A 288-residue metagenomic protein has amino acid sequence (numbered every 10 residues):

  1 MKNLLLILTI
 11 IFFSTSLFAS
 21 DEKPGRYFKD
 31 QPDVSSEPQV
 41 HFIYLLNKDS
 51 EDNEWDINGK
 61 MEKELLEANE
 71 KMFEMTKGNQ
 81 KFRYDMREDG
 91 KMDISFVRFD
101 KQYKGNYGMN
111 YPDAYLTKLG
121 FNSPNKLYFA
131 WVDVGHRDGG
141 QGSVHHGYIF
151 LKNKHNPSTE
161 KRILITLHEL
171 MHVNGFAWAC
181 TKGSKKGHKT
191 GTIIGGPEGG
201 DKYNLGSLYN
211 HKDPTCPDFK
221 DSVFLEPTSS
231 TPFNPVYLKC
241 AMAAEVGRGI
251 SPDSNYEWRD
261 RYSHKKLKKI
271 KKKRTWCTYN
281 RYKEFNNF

Functional and structural regions predicted by a protein language model:
L4-T15: Sec-dependent N-terminal signal peptides
S20-L127, W131-G139, K154-P157, K161 (+4 more regions): Propeptide-to-catalytic entry region of secreted or membrane-anchored zinc metalloproteases
G139, S143-H145: Hydrophobic alpha-helical positions that pack around
Y148, K152-N153, P157, L164 (+3 more regions): Catalytic cores and adjacent binding grooves of peptidoglycan-active enzymes
S158-N174: Short alpha-helix carrying the canonical HExxH Zn2+-binding catalytic motif
L170-K185: Catalytic Zn2+-binding segment of zinc metalloproteases
K185-T228: Accessory, usually C-terminal, subdomains that scaffold auxiliary metal cofactors
